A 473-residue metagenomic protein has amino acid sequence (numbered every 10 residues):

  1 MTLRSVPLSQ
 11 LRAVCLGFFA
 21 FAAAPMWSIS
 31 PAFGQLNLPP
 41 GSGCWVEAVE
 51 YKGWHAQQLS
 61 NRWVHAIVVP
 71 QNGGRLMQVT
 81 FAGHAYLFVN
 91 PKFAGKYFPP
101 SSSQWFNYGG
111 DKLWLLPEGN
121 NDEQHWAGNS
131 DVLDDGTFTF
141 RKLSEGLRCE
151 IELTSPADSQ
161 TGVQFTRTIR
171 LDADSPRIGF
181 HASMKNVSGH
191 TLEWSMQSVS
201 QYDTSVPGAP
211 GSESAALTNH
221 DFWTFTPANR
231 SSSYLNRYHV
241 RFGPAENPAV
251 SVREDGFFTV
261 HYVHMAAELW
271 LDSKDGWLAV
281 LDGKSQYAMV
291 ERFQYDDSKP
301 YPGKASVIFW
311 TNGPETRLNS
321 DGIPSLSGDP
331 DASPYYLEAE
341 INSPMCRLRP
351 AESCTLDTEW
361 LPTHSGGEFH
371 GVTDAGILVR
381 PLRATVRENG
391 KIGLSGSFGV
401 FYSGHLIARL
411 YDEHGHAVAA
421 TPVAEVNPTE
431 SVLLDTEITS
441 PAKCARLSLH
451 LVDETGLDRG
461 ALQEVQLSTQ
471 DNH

Functional and structural regions predicted by a protein language model:
A13-P31: Bacterial N-terminal signal peptides
Q35-L38, S42-E47, Y51, A56 (+5 more regions): Extended, loop-rich substrate-binding clefts of extracytoplasmic carbohydrate-active enzymes
Q57, V64, G74-Q78, H84-Y86 (+2 more regions): A contiguous, surface-exposed recognition patch within enzymatic or periplasmic domains that forms
W63-V68, I178-N186, A351, L394-F398: Short, well-ordered beta-strand segments enriched in hydrophobic/aromatic residues
S155, A351-G366: Short, hydrophobic/aromatic-enriched beta-strand segments in well-ordered soluble domains
I392-F401, L410: Aromatic/hydrophobic beta-strand junction motif of beta-rich domains
A408-R409, T436, S440-Q466: Short, aromatic- and glycine-rich surface loops/edge beta-strands on solvent-exposed regions
V418-T429: Solvent-exposed serine/threonine-rich low-complexity stretches and specific carbohydrate-binding patches
